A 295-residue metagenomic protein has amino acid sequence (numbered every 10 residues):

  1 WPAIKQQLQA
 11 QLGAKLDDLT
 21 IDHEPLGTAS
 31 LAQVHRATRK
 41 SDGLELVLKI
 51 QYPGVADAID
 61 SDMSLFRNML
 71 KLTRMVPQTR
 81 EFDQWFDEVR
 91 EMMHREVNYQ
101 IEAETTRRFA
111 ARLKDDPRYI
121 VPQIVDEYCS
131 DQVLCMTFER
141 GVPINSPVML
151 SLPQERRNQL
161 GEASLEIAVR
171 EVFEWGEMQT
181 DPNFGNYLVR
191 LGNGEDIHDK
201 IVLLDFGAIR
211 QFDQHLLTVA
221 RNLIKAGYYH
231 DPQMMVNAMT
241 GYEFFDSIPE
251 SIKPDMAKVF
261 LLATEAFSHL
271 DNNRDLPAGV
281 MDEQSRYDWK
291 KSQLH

Functional and structural regions predicted by a protein language model:
W1-N145: Conserved ATP-binding subdomain of kinase catalytic cores across diverse folds
H35, Q179, N183: Histidine-centered active-site/metal-ligand motif
L44, Q132, G176-M178, K200: The start of beta-strands in P-loop NTPase/AAA+ ATPase cores
R67-R74, A168-F173, Y228: Short amphipathic alpha-helical signal-transduction/dimerization elements
M75-T79, N98-Y99, D115-Y119, F173-E177 (+3 more regions): Intrinsically disordered or highly flexible coil/loop and linker segments, enriched in small and charged/polar residues
F109-D116, S151-T180, N193: Conserved kinase catalytic-core helix
S130, E139-P143, P147-A163, R190-H295: Helix-rich C-lobe and terminal helical cap/extension of kinase-like folds
G185-V189: Hydrophobic residue at the +6 position relative to the catalytic HRD Asp in the kinase catalytic loop
